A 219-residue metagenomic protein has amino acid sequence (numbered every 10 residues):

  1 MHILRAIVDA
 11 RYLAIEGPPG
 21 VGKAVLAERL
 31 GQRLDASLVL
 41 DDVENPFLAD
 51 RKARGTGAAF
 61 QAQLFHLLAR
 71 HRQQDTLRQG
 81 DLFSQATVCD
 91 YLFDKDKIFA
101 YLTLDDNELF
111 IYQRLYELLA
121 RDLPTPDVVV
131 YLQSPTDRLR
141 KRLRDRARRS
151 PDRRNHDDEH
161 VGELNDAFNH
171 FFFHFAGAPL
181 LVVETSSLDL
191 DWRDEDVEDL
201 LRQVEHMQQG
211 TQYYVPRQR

Functional and structural regions predicted by a protein language model:
I15: Hydrophobic anchor at the beta1->P-loop junction of P-loop NTPases
P18: P-loop (Walker A) phosphate-binding loop of NTP-binding proteins
K23: Conserved lysine of the Walker
L26, L30: Hydrophobic positions on the alpha1 helix immediately C-terminal to the Walker A/P-loop
Q32-R70: Conserved substrate/cofactor phosphate-moiety recognition/catalytic segment in nucleotide-dependent phosphotransferases
A58, A62-P124: Glycine-rich phosphate-binding loop used to anchor ATP phosphates in small-molecule kinases, encompassing both
K97-A167: A glycine- and Lys/Arg-enriched "phosphate-lid" helix/loop adjacent to the NTP-binding pocket of small-molecule kinases
R144-D152, H156-R219: NTP-dependent small-molecule kinase module
